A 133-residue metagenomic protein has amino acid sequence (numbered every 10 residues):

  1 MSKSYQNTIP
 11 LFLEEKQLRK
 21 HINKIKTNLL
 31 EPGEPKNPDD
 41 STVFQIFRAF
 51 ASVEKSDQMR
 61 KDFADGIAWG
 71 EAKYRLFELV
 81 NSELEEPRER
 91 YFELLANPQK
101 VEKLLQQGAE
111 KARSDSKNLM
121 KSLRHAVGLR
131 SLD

Functional and structural regions predicted by a protein language model:
M1-D133: Conserved nucleotide- and phosphate/pyrophosphate-binding catalytic cores in adenylate/nucleotidyl-handling enzymes
